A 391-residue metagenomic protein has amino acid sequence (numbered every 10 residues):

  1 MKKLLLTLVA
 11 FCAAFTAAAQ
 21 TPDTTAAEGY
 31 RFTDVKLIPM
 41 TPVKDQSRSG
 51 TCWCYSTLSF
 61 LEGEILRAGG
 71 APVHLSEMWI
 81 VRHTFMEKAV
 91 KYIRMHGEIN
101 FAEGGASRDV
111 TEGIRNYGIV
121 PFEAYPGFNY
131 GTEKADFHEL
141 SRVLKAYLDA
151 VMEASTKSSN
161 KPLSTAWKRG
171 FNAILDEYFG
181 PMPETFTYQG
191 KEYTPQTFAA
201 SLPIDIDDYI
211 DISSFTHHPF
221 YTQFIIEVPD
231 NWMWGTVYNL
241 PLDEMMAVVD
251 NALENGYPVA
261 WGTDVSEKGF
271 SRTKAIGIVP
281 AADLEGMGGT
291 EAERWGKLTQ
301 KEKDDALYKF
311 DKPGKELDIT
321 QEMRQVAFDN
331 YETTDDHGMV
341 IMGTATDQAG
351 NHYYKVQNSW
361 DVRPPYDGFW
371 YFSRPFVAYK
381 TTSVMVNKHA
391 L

Functional and structural regions predicted by a protein language model:
M1, A19, E98, A106-S107 (+2 more regions): Extended low-complexity acidic/polar segments
M1-T21: Bacterial Sec-dependent N-terminal signal peptides
L4, V9-A10, R67, M95 (+2 more regions): Residue-level detector of alpha-helical recognition elements and their boundaries
L6-T7, C12, D45, S107 (+1 more regions): A broadly tuned, weak detector of single residues within folded domains
Q20-E28: Long, low-complexity, compositionally biased intrinsically disordered regions
T21-P22, T165, R169-L391: Active-site signature of cysteine proteases
A27-N231, G235-A260, Y354, P364-Y366: Active-site nucleophile-adjacent alpha helix/oxyanion-hole segment immediately C-terminal to the catalytic cysteine
